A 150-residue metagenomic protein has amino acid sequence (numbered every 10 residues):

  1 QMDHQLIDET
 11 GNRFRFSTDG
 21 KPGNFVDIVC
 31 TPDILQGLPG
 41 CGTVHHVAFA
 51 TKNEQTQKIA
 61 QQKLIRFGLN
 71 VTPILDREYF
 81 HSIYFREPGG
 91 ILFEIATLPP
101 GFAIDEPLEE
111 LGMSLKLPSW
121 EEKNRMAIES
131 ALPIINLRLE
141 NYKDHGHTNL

Functional and structural regions predicted by a protein language model:
Q1-F25, D76: Core segments of cupin and vicinal oxygen chelate
M2-T10, T56-Q62, E106: Extended intrinsically disordered, low-complexity coil regions enriched in Ser, Thr, Gly, Ala and often Pro
G20-L38, I59, I91-A96: Intrinsic, low-complexity N-terminal interaction/targeting segments
G37-K63, H81-R86: Vicinal oxygen chelate
V71-H81: Conserved blade-ending motifs and adjacent loop-strand segments that build the rim/top face of beta-propeller domains
H81-I104: C-terminal hydrophobic structural anchor segments that stabilize assembly/packing rather than catalytic chemistry
G101-P118: A short, polar/charged loop-to-alpha-helix boundary motif
W120-L150: Cysteine/selenocysteine-centered motifs that mediate thiol-based redox chemistry or coordinate metal-sulfur cofactors
